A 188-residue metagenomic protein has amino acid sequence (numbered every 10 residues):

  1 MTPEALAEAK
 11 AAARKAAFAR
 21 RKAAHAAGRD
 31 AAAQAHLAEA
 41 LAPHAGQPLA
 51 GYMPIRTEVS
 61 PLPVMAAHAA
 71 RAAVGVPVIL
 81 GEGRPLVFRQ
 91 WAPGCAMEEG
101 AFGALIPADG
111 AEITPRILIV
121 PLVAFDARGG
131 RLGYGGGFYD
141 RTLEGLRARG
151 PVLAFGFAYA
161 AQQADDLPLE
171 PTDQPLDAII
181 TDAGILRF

Functional and structural regions predicted by a protein language model:
M1-E8, A12, A19, D109 (+3 more regions): Surface-exposed, charge/polar-rich loops and edge strands
M1-T114: N-terminal active-site beta-alpha-beta segment that forms phosphate/nucleotide-binding and substrate-recognition loops
P43-G46, Y52-I55, R89, G130 (+3 more regions): Broad hydrophobic/π-residue packing in well-ordered secondary structure
Y52-P54, P77, V120-P121, G156-A158: Short beta-strand segments
P54-T57, V123-A127: Short glycine-rich anion-binding loops that position phosphate/pyrophosphate groups of nucleotides and phosphorylated
G83-R89, G130-L132, A154: Short, well-ordered strand-loop elements centered on a beta-strand within folded domains, enriched for acidic residues
E98-F102, P121-F125, D166-L167: A general structural signal for short secondary-structure boundary/capping elements
